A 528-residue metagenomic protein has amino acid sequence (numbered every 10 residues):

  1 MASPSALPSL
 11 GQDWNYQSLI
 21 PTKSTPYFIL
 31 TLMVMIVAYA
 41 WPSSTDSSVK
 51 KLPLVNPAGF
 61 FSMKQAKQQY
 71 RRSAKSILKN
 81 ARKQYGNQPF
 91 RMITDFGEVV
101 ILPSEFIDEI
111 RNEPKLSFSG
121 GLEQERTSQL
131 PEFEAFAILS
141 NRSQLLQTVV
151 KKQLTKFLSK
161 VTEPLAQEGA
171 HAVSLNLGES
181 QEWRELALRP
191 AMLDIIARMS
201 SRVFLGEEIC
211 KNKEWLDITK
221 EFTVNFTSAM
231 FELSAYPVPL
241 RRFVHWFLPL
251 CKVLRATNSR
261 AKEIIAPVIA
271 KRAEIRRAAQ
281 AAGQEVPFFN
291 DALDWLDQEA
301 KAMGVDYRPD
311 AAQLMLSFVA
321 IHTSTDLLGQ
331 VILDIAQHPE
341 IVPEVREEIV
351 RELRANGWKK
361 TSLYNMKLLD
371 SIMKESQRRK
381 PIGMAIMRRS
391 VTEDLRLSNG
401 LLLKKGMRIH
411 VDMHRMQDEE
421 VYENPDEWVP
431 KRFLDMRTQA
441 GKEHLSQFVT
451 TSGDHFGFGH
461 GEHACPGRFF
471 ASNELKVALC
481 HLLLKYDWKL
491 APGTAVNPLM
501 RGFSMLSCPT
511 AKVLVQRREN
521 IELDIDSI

Functional and structural regions predicted by a protein language model:
A2-L145, D454: N-terminal membrane-proximal hinge/A-helix region immediately C-terminal to the signal-anchor transmembrane segment
R71-K79, A355-L401, M413-H414, E420: Conserved cytochrome P450 K-helix E-x-x-R motif and the immediately C-terminal K′/meander segment
I93-E98, S104-I107, N112-L205: Charged/polar low-complexity intrinsically disordered regions
T162-D326: Cytochrome P450 heme-thiolate monooxygenase catalytic core
H322-E347: Classical protein tyrosine phosphatase
I341, E462, R468-M505: Cytochrome P450 heme-binding "Cys pocket" and the immediately downstream C-terminal segment
V411-L445: Conserved cytochrome P450 K-helix/beta-meander segment immediately N-terminal to the heme-binding cysteine loop
D435-K476, R501: Cytochrome P450 heme-thiolate "Cys pocket" and heme-binding signature region
